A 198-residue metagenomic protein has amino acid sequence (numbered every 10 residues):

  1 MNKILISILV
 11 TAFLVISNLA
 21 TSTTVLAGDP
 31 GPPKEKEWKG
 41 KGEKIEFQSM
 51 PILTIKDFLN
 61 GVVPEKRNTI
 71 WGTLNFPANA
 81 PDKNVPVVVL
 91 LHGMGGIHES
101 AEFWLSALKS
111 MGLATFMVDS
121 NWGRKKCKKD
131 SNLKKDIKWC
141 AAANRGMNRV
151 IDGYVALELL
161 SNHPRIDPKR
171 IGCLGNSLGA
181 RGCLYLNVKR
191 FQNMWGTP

Functional and structural regions predicted by a protein language model:
M1-L9: Bacterial N-terminal signal peptides that target proteins for export
L14-T24: C-terminal segment of classical bacterial N-terminal signal peptides
G28-K83: N-terminal cap/lid segment of alpha/beta-hydrolase-fold proteins
N60, R145-P198: Primarily recognizes the serine-hydrolase "nucleophile elbow" in alpha/beta-hydrolase and SGNH/GDSL folds
K83-G93: Short beta-strand element of the alpha/beta-hydrolase
V87, G112-F116: A fold-wide structural signal in alpha/beta-hydrolase
G95, E99-S100, A107-S110, D119-V150 (+2 more regions): Cap/lid segment of the alpha/beta-hydrolase catalytic domain
M117-V118, G175: Hydrophobic residues in well-ordered beta-strands that form the structural core
